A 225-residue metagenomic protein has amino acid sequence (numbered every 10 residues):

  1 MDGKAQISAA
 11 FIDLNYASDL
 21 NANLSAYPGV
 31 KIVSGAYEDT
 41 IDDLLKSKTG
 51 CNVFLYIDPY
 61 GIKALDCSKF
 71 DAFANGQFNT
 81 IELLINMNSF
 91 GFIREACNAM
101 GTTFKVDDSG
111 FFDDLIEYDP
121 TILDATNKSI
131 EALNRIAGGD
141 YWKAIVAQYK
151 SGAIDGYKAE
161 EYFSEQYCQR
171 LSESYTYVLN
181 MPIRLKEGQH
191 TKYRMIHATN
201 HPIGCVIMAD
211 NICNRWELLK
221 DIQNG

Functional and structural regions predicted by a protein language model:
M1-G225: Class I S-adenosyl-L-methionine-dependent methyltransferase catalytic core
